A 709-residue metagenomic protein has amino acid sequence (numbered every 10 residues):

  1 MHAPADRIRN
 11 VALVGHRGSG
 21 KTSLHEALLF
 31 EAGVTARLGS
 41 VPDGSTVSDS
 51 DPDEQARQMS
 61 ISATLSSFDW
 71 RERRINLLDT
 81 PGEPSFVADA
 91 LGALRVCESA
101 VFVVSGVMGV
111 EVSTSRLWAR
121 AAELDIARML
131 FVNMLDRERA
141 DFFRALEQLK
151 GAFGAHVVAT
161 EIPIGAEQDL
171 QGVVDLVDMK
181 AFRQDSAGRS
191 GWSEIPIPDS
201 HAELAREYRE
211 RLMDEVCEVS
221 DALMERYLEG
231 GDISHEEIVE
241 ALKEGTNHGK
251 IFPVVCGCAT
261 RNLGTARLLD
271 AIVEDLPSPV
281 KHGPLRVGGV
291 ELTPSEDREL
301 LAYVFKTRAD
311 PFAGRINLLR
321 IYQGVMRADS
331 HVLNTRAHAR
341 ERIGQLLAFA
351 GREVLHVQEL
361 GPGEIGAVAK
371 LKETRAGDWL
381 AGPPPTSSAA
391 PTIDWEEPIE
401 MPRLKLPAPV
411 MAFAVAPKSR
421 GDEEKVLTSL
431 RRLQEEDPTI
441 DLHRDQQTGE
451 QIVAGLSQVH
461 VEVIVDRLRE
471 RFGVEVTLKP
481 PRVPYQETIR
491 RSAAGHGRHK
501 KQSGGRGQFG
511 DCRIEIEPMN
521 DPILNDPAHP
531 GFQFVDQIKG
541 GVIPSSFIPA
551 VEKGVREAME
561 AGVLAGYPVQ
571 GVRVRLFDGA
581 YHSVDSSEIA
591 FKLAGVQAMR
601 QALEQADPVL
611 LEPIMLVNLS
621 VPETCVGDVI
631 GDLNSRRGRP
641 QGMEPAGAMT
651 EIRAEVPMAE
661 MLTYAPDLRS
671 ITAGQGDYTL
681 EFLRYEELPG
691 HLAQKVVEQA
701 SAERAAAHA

Functional and structural regions predicted by a protein language model:
M1-A709: Structural and coupling elements of P-loop NTPases
